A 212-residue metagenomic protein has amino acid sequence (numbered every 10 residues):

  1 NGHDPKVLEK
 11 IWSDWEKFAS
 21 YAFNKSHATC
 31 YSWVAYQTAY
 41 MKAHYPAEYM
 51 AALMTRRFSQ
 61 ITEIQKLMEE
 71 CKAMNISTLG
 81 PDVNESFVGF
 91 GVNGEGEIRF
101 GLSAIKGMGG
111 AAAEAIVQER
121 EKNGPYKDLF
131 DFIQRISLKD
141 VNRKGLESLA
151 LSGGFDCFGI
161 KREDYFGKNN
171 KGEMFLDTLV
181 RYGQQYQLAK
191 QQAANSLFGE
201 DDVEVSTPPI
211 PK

Functional and structural regions predicted by a protein language model:
N1-K212: Noncatalytic, beta-rich nucleic-acid-contacting surfaces in large DNA/RNA-processing enzymes
